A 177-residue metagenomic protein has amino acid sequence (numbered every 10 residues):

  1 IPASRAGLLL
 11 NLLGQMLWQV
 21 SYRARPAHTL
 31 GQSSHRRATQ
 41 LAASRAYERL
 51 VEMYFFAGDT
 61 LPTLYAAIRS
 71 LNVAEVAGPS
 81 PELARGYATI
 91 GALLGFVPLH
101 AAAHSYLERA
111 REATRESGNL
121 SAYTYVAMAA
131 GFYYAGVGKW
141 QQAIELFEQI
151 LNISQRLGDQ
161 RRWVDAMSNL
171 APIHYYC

Functional and structural regions predicted by a protein language model:
I1-Y65, P98-A102: Amphipathic helix-loop-helix modules that constitute alpha-helical solenoid scaffolds
V51-C177: Extended non-membrane alpha-helical scaffolds
